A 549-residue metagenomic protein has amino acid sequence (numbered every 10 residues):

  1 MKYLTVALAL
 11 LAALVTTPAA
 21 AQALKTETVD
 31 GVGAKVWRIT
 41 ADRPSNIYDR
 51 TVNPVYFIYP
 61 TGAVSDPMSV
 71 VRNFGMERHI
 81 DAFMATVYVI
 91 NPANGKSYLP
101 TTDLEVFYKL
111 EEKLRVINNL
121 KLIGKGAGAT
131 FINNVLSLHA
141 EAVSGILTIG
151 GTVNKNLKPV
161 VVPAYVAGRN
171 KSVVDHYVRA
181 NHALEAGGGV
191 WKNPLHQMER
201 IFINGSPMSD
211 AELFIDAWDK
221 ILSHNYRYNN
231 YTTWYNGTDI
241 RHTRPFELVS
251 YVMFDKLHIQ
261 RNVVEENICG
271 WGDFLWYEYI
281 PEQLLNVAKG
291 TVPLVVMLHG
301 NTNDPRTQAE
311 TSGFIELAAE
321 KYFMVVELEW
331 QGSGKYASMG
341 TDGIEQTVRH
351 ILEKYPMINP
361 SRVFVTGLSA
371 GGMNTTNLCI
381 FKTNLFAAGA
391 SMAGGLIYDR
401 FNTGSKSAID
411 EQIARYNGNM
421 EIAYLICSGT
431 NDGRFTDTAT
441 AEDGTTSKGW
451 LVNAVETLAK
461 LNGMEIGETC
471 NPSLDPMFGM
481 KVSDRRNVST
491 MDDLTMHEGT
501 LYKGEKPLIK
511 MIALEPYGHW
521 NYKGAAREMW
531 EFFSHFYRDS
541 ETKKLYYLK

Functional and structural regions predicted by a protein language model:
L4-V15: Sec-dependent N-terminal signal peptides
A19-V55, F74, A85-T86, N91 (+11 more regions): A domain-start/cap signature at the N-terminus of enzymes
S45-N53, Y59-Y98, L284-Y336, Y398-D399 (+2 more regions): Short substrate-entry loop that stabilizes the transition state in hydrolases
I58-P60, I149, V296-L298, M392 (+1 more regions): Alpha/beta-hydrolase
N94-L122, N134, G334-S361, V365 (+1 more regions): Alpha/beta-hydrolase active-site loop
T152-Y165, G395-M420: Flexible "cap/lid" loop of the alpha/beta hydrolase fold
Y165-G168, L425-S428: Short beta-strand/loop motif that positions the catalytic acidic residue of the alpha/beta-hydrolase fold
N170-S172, N431-T436, G518-W520: Acidic catalytic loop of the alpha/beta-hydrolase fold
